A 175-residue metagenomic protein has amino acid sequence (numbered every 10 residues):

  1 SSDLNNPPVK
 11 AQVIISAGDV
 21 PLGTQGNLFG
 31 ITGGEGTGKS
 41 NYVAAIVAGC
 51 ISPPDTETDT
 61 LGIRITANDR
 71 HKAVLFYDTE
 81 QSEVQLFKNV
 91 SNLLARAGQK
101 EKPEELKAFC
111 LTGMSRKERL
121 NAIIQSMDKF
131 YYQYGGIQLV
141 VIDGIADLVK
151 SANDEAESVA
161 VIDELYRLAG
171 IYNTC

Functional and structural regions predicted by a protein language model:
S2-L93, K100: The Walker A/P-loop phosphate-binding site
G26, G135-I137, T174: Short, high-confidence coil segments that cap the C-terminus of an alpha-helix and link into the following beta-strand
G38, A152-A156: Alpha-helix capping and helix-loop boundary segments enriched in small/acidic/polar residues
S40, A44, F87, L120-I124 (+1 more regions): Short, well-ordered alpha-helical scaffold segments within catalytic/effector domains
A44, A48, D128-Y131, D163-Y166: A structural alpha-helix within SAM-dependent methyltransferase catalytic domains
G49-P53, L93-R96, L148-S151, L168-I171: Conserved, well-folded catalytic cores of nucleic-acid-processing and energy-transducing macromolecular machines
T58-L61, N68-N153: Conserved inter-motif catalytic segment of the P-loop NTP-binding fold
V159-C175: Substrate-engagement module of ASCE P-loop NTPases
